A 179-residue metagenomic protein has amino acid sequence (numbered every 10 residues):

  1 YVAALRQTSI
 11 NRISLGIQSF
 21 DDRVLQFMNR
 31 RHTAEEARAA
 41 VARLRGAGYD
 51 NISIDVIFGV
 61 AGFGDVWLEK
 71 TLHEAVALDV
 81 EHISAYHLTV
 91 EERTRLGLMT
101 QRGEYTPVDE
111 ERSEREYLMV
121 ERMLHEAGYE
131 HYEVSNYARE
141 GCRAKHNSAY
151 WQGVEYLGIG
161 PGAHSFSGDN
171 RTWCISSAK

Functional and structural regions predicted by a protein language model:
Y1-K179: C-terminal scaffold of the Radical SAM
